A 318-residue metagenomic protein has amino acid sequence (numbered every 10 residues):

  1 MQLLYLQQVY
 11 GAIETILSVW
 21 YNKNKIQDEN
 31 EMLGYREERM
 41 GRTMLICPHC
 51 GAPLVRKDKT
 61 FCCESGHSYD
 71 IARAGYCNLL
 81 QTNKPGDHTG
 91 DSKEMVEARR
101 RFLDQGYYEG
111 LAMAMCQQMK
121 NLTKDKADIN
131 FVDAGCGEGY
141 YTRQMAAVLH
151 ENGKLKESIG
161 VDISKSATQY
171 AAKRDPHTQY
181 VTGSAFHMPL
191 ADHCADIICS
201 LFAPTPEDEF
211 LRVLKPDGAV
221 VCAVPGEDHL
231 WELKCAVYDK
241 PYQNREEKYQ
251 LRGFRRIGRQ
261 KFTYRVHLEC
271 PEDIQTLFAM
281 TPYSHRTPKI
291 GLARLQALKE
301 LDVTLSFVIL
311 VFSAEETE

Functional and structural regions predicted by a protein language model:
N30-H88: N-terminal auxiliary segments of SAM/dcSAM-dependent transferases
R42-T43, F262-E318: Conserved Class I S-adenosyl-L-methionine
G90-A114, Q118: Class I SAM-dependent methyltransferase Rossmann-like catalytic core, especially the SAM/SAH-binding loop
K126-G137: Conserved class I S-adenosyl-L-methionine
E138-G153: Conserved SAM-binding loop of SAM-dependent methyltransferases across substrates and taxa, primarily the Class I
P176-M188: Conserved SAM-binding strand-loop segment of SAM-dependent methyltransferases
F186-I197: A short acidic, Gly/Pro-enriched loop at the edge of an enzyme's catalytic core that lines a small-molecule cofactor
D217-E227: Conserved beta-strand signature within the Rossmann-like core of class I S-adenosyl-L-methionine
